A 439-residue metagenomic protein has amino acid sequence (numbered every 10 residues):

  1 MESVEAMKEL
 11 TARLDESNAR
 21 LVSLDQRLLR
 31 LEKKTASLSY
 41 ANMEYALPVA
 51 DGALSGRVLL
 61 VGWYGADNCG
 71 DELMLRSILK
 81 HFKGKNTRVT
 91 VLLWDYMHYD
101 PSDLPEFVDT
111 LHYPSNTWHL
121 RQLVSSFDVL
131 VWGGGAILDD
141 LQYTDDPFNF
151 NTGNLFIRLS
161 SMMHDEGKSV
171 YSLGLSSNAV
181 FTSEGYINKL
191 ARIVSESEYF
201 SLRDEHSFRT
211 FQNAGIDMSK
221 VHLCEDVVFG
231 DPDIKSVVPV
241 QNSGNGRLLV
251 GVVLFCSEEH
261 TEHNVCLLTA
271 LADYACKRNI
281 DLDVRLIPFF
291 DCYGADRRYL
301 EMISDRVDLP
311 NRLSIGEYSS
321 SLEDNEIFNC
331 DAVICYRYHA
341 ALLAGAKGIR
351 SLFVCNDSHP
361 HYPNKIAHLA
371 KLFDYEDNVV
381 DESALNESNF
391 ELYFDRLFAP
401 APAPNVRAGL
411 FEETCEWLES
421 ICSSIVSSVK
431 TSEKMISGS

Functional and structural regions predicted by a protein language model:
E2-S439: Active-site anion-handling motifs in enzyme catalytic cores
